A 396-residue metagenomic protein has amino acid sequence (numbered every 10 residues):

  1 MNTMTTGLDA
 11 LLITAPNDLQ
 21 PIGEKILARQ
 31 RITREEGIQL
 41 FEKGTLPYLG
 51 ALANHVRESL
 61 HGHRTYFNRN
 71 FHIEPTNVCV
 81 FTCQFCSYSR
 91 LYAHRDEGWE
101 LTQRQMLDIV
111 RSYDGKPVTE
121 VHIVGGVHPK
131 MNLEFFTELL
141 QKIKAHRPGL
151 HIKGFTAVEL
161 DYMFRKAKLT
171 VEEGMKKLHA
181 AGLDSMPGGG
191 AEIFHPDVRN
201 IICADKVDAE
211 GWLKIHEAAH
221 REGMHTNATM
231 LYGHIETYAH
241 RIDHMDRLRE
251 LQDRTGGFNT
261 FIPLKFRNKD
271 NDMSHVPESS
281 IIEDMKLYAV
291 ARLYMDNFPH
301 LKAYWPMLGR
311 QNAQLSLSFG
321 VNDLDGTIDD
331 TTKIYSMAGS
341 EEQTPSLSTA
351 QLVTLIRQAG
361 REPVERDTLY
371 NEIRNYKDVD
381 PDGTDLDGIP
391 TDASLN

Functional and structural regions predicted by a protein language model:
M1-T45, D114, Q252-N396: Auxiliary Fe-S-binding modules of radical SAM enzymes
R29, A53, C83, I123 (+5 more regions): Conserved, mostly hydrophobic/aromatic
G37, R69-F71, R90, H94 (+4 more regions): Glycine-rich, proline-tolerant flexible connector loops at the mouths of alpha/beta enzymes
Y48-Y92, G98-V124, M186: N-terminal pre-triad scaffold of radical SAM enzymes
T65-I73, V121, I152-T156, M186-G188 (+4 more regions): Hydrophobic faces of well-ordered beta-strands that scaffold small-molecule active sites in alpha/beta enzyme cores
V110, F136-Q141, M175-K176, L213-H216 (+5 more regions): Generic structural signal for well-ordered alpha-helices, preferentially at hydrophobic/aromatic core positions
P117-H216, H220-A228, H234-I235, H300: Conserved SAM/AdoMet-binding glycine-rich loop
T170-G174, I235-R249, L308-F319: Catalytic cores of alpha/beta
